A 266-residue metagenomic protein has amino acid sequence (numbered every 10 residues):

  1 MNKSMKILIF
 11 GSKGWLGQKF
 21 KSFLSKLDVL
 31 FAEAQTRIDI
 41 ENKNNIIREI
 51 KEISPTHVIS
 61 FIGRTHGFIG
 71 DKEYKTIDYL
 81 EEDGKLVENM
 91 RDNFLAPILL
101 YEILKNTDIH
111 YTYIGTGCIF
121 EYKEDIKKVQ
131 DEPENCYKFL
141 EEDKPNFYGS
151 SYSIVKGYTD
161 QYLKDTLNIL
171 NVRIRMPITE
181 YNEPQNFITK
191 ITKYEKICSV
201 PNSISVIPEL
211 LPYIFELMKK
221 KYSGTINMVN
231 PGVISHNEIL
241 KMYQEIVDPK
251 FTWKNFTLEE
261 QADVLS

Functional and structural regions predicted by a protein language model:
M5-K26: N-terminal Rossmann NAD(P)H-binding glycine-rich loop of SDR-like oxidoreductase domains
F10, F61-I62, Y111-G117, K123 (+1 more regions): SDR active-site strand-loop-helix element
V29-E41, W253-L258: A short beta-strand-loop structural module common to alpha/beta enzyme folds
I40-N93: NAD(P)H-binding glycine-rich loop region in Rossmannoid oxidoreductase-like domains and their noncatalytic homologs
N42, D92-L99, H110, Y158-T159 (+1 more regions): Conserved cofactor-binding/catalytic machinery of classical short-chain dehydrogenase/reductase
E82-A96, C118-V172, T179: Catalytic helix-loop patch of NAD(P)-dependent Rossmann-fold dehydrogenases
S151-I154, M176-K219, G224: Substrate-positioning beta->alpha
Y213-L265: Mid/C-terminal beta-alpha module of Rossmann-like enzyme folds, strongest in SDR-family dehydrogenases/epimerases
